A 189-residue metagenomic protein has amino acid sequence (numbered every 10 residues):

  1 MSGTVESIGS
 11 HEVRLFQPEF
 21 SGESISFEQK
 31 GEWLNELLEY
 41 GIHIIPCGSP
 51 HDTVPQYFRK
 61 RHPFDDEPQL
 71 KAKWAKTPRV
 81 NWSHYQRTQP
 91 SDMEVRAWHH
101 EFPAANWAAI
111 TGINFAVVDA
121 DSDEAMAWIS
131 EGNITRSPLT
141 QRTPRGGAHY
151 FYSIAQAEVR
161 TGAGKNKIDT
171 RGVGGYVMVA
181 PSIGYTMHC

Functional and structural regions predicted by a protein language model:
S2-C189: Conserved phosphate/metal-binding and DNA-contacting active-site motifs used in DNA phosphodiester-bond processing
